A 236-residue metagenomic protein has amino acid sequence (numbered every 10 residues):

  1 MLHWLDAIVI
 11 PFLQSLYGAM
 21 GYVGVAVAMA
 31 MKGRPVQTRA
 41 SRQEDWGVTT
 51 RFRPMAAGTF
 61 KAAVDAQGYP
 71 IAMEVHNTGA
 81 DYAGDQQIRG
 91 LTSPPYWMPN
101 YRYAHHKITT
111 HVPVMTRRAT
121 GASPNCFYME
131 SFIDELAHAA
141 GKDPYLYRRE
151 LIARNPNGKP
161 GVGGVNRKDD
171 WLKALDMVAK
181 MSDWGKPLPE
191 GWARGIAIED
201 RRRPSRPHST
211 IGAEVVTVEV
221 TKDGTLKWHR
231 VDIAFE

Functional and structural regions predicted by a protein language model:
L2-A30: Small-residue-enriched transmembrane helix starts and helix-helix packing motifs in multi-pass inner-membrane proteins
A28-M31, G79-A80, D85-R89, R117-I152 (+4 more regions): Alpha-helical support elements that line or immediately flank enzyme active sites and cofactor-binding pockets
G33-Y82, L188, R194-G195, R202 (+1 more regions): Phosphate/diphosphate-binding loops
P35, G158-A193: Amphipathic alpha-helical
Q37, T59-A63, P70-E74, W97 (+5 more regions): Structured core elements
P54-F132, A234-F235: Glycine-rich loop/linker segments at domain edges
T59-K61, D134, D183-K186, R202-P207 (+1 more regions): Generic recognition of flexible, low-complexity loop/linker segments
A104-K107, H138, K180, W184: Conserved helix-loop functional segments at active or binding sites
